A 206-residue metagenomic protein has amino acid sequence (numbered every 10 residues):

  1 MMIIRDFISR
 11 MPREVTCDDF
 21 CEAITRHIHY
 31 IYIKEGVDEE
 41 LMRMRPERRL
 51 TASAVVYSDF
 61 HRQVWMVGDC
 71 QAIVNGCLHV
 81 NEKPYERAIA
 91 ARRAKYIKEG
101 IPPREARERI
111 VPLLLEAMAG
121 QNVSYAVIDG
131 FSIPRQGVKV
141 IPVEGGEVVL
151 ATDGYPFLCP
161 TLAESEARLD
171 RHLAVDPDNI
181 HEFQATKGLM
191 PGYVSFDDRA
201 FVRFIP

Functional and structural regions predicted by a protein language model:
M1-P206: PP2C/PPM-type serine/threonine phosphatase catalytic domain
